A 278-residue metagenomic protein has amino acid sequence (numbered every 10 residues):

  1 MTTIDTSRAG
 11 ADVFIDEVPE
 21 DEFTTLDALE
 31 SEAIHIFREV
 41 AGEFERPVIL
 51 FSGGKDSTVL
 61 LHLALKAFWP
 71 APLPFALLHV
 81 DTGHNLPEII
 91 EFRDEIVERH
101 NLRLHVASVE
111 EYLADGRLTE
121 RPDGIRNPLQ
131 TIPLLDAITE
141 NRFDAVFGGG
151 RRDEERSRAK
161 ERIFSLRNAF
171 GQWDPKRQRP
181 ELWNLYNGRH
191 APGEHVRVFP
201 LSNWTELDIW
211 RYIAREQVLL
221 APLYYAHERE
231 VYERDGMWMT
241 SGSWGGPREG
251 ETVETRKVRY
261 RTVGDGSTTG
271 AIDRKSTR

Functional and structural regions predicted by a protein language model:
T2-R278: Nucleotide-activated chemistry modules centered on ATP-dependent adenylation/adenylyltransferase
